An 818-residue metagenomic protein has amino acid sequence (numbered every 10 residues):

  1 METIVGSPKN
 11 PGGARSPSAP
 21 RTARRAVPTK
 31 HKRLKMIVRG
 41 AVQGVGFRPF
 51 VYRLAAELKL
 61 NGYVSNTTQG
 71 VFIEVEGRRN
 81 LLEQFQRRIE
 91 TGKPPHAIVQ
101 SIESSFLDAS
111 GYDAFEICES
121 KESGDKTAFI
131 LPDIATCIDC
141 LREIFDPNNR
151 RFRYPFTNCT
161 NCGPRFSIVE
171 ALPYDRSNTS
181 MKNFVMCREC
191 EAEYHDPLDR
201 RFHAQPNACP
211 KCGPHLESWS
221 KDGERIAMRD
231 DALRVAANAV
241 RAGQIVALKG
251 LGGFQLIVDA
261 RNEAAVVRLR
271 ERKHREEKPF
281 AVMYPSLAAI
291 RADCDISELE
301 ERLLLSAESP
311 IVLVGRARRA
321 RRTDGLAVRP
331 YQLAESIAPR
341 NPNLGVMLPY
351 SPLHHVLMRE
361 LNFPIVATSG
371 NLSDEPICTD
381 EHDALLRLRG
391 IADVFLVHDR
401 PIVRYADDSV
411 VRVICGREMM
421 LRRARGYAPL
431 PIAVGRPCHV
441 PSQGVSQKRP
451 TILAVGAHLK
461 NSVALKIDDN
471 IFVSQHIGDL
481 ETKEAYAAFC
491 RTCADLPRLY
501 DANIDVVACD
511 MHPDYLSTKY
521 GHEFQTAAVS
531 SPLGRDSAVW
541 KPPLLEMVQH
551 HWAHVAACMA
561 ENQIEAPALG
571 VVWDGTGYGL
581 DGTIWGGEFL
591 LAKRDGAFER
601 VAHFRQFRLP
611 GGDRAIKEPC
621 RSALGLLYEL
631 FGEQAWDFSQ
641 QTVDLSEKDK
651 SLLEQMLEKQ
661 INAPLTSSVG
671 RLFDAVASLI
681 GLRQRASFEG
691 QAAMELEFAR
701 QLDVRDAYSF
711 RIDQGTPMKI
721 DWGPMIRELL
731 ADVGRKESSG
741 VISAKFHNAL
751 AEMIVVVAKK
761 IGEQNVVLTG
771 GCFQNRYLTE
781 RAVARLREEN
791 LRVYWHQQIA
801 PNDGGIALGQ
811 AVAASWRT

Functional and structural regions predicted by a protein language model:
M1-H31, D222, A227, G315-Q332 (+2 more regions): Intrinsic disorder/low-complexity segments
E2-N10, P28-E217: Intrinsically disordered, low-complexity, mixed-charge
K121-C438, Q447-A508, H512-F524: Active-site-adjacent structural elements in enzyme catalytic cores
G213-H215, A457-A487, R491-D495, G625-N765 (+2 more regions): A contiguous, well-structured pocket-lining segment that forms one wall/lid of small-molecule binding clefts in soluble
I245, I452-A454, A508, A568-V572 (+2 more regions): Short glycine-aspartate micro-motif
I245-A260, P352, I365-P376, H512 (+3 more regions): Conserved phosphate/anionic-ligand binding catalytic regions in large, soluble enzymes, centered on
P543-A553, N765-V766, R776, A782-I806: Conserved phosphate-binding/catalytic loops in two-lobed NTP-binding clefts
M559-E629, D637, E658, T666-S667 (+3 more regions): Active-site histidine-anchored catalytic micro-motif
